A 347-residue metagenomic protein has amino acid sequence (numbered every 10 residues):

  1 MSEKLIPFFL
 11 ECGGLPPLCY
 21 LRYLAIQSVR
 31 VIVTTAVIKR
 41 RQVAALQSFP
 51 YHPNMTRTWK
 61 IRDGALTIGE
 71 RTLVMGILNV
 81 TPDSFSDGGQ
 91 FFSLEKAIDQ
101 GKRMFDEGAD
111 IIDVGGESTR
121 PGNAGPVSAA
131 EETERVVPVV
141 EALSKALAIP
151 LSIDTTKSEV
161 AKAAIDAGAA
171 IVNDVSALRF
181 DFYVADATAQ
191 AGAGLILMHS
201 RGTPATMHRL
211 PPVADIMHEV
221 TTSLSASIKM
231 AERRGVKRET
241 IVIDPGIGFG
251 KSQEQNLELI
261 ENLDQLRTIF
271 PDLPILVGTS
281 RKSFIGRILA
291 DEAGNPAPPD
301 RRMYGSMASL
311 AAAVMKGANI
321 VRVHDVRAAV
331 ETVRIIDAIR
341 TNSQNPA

Functional and structural regions predicted by a protein language model:
Y23, I32-T34, Q42, P50-Y51: Short, positively charged and aromatic/hydrophobic N-terminal segments
I61-D63, S86-Q100, T119-P150, T155-E159 (+3 more regions): Active-site-adjacent loop and "lid" segments of alpha/beta metabolic enzymes
T67, L73-E95: N-terminal binding-site loop/beta-alpha segment at the start of enzyme catalytic domains that lines or forms
D99-G115: Catalytic domains of carbohydrate-active enzymes, especially glycoside hydrolases
D106, S227-T240: Phosphate/pyrophosphate-binding loops at sites that engage ATP/ADP/AMP, CoA/4′-phosphopantetheine, polyphosphate
